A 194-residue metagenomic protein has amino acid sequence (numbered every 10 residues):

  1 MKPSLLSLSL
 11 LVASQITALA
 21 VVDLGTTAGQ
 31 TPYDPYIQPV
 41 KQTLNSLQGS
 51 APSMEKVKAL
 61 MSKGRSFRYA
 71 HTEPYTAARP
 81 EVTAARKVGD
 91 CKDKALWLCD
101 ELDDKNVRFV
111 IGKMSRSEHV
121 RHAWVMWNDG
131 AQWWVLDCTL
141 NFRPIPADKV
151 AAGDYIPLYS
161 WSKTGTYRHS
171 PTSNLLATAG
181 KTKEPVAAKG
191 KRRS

Functional and structural regions predicted by a protein language model:
M1-L8: Bacterial N-terminal signal peptides that target proteins for export
A13-Q15: N-terminal signal peptide c-region/cleavage motif recognized by signal peptidases
A18-S194: A structural boundary/capping signal
